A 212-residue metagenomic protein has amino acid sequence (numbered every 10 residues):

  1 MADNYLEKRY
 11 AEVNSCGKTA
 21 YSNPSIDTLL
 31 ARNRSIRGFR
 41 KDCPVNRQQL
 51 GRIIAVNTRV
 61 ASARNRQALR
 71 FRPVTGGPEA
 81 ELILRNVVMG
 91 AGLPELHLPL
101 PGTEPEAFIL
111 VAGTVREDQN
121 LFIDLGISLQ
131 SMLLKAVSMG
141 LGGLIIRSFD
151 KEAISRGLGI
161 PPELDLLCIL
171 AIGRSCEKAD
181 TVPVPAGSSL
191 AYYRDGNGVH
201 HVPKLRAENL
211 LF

Functional and structural regions predicted by a protein language model:
M1-F212: Acidic, surface-exposed loops and disordered segments
